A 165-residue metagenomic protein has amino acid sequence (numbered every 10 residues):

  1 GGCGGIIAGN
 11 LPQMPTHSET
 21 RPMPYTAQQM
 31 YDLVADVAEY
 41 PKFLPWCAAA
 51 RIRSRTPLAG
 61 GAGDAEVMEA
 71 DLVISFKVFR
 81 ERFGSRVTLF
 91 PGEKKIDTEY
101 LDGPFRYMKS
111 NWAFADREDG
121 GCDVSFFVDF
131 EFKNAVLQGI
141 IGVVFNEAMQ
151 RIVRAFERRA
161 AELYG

Functional and structural regions predicted by a protein language model:
C3, I7-A65: Hydrophobic ligand-binding cavity/cleft-lining segments
T16-S18, R80-G84, Y107-S110: Short, surface-exposed coil-to-beta transition loops
T20-P24, R51, V73, R86-T88 (+2 more regions): Generic structural detector for well-ordered beta-strands
T26, G92, R117-G121: Short strand-connecting beta-turns/loops that link adjacent beta-strands
M30-V34, Y40, A70, V87 (+2 more regions): Hydrophobic pocket/interface hotspot
I52-D102: Glycine-rich portal/gate segments that line the openings of hydrophobic small-molecule binding cavities
D97-R151: Beta-strand/loop substructures that line and gate deep hydrophobic ligand-binding cavities in soluble
R158-G165: Short, highly charged C-terminal tails/helix-capping segments
